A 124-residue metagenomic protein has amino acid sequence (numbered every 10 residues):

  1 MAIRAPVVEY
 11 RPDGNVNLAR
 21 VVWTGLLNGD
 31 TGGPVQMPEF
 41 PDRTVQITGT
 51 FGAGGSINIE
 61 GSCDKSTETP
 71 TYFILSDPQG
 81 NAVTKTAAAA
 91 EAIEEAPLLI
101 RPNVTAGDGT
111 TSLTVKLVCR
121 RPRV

Functional and structural regions predicted by a protein language model:
M1-L18, C119-V124: Short, intrinsically disordered N-terminal pre-domain segments
R4-V8, I57, A88, V115-L117: Generic structural motif
V21, N28-F40, F73-V124: Beta-sandwich interaction modules
F40-F51, P102: A short beta-strand element within beta-rich, extracytoplasmic domains of secreted/secretory-pathway proteins
I47-S56, A106-L113: Extended, low-complexity, turn-rich repeat/linker tracts enriched in Gly/Pro/Ser/Thr and Asp/Glu that occur
G52-P70, K116-V118: Short, surface-exposed beta-strand/strand-loop-strand elements in extracellular ectodomains
